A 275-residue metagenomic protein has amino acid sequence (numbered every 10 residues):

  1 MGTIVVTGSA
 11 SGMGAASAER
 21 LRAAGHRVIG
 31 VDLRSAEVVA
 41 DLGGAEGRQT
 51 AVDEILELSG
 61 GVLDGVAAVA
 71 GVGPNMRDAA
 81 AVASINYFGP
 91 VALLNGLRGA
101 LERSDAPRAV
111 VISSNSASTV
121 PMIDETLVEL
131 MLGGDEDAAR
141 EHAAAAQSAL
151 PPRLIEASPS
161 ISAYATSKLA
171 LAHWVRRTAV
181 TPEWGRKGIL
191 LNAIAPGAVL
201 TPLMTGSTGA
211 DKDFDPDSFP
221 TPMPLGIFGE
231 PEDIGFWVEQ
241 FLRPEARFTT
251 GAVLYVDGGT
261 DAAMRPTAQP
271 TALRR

Functional and structural regions predicted by a protein language model:
A10, G14-E19: N-terminal Rossmann NAD(P)H-binding glycine-rich loop of SDR-like oxidoreductase domains
L33-T50, I55, G71-V72: Rossmann-fold cofactor-recognition segment
A67, V110-I112, L191-I194, M204 (+2 more regions): Hydrophobic structural elements of the Rossmann-like NAD(P)H-binding subdomain that define the short-chain
A67-P74, G259: Conserved NAD(P)H cofactor-binding loop of Rossmann-fold oxidoreductase domains
V72-M76, E102-R186, A198-V199: Catalytic loop of short-chain dehydrogenase/reductase
A92, A163-A165, L169-A172, A193 (+2 more regions): C-terminal helical subdomain
T250-R275: Short C-terminal tail/terminal secondary-structure segment of NAD(P)H-dependent dehydrogenase/reductase domains
